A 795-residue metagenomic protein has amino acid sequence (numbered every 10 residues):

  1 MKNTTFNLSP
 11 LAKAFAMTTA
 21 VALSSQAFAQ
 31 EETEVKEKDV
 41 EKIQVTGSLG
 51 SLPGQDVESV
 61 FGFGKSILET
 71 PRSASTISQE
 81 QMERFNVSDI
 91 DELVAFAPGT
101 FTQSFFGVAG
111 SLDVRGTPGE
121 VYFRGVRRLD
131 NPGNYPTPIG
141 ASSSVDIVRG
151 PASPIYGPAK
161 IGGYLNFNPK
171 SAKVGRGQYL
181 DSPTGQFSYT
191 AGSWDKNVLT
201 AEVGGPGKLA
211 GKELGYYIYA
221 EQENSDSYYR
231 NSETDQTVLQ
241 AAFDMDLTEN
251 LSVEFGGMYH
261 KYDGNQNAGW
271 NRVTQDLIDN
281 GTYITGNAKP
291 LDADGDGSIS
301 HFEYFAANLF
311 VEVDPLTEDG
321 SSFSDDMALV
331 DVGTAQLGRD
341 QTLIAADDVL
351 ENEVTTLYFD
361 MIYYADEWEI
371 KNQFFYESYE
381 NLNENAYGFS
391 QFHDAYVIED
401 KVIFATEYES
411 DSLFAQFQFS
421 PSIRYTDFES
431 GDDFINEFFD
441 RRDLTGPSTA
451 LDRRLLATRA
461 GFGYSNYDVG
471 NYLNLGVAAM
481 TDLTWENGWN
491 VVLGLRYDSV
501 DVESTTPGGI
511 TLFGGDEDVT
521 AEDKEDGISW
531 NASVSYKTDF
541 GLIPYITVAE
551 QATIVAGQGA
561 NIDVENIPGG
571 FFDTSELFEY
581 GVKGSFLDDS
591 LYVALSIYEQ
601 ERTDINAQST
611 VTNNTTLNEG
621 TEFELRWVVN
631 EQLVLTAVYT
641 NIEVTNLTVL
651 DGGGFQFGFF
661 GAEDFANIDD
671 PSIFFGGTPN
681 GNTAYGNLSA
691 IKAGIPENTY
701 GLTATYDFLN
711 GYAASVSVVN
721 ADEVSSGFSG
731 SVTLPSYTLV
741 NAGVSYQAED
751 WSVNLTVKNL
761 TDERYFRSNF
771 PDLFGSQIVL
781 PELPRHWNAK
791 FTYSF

Functional and structural regions predicted by a protein language model:
M1-F85, D91-G99, L357, E782 (+1 more regions): N-terminal Sec signal peptide and the immediately downstream disordered periplasmic leader that contains the TonB box
T102, V126-P151: Short acidic/polar hinge/loop motifs at secondary-structure boundaries that mediate gating or recognition
A141-S143, I155-Q240, L247-S252, T355 (+1 more regions): Outer-membrane beta-barrel translocator/receptor signature
F187, Q373, K537-F540, P544-Y545 (+1 more regions): Membrane-embedded beta-barrel scaffold of Gram-negative outer-membrane proteins
V238-Q418, Y425, Y592: Outer-membrane beta-barrel domain signature, strongest for Gram-negative TonB-dependent receptors and also present
E353-Y379, Q391-P507, K537, L587 (+1 more regions): Face-selective signature of the C-terminal outer-membrane beta-barrel domain
N613-L617, V634-N741, P781-R785: C-terminal extracellular loops and terminal segments of Gram-negative outer membrane beta-barrel proteins
L635, V644, E723-G727, Y746-F795: C-terminal beta-signal and adjacent terminal beta-strands/loops of Gram-negative outer-membrane beta-barrel proteins
